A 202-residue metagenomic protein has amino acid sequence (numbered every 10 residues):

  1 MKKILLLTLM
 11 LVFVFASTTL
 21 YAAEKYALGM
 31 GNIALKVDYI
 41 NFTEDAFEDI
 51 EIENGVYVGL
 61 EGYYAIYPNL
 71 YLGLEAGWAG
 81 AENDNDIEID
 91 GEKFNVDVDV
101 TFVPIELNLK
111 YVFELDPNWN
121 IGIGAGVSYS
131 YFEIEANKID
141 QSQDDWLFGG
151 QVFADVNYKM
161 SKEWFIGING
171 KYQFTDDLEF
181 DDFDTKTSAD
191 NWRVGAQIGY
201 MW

Functional and structural regions predicted by a protein language model:
L20-A65, Y71-L72, R193, G199-W202: Short glycine/proline- and aromatic-enriched beta-strand/turn motifs that initiate or cap beta-hairpins
L28, Y67-N69, E114-N118, K159-S161 (+1 more regions): Outer-membrane beta-barrel channels and translocator barrels
G29-G31, I52-V58, D99-I105, W119 (+2 more regions): Residues that define the transmembrane beta-barrel architecture of outer-membrane proteins
G31-L35, L72-L74, V103-I105, I121-A125 (+3 more regions): Transmembrane beta-strands of outer-membrane beta-barrel proteins
V37, L60-Y64, L107-Y111, A125-Y129 (+3 more regions): Residues on the lipid-exposed face of transmembrane beta-strands in outer-membrane beta-barrel proteins
V37-T43, V56, A76-E82, F113 (+3 more regions): Transmembrane beta-strands of outer-membrane beta-barrel pores
T43-I52, N83-K93, E133-S142, L178-T185: Outer-membrane beta-barrel translocator domains and adjoining extracellular loop/strand segments of Gram-negative
E75, A79-I87, K93, V152 (+1 more regions): Predominantly the C-terminal beta-signal and adjacent terminal strand-loop region of outer-membrane beta-barrel
